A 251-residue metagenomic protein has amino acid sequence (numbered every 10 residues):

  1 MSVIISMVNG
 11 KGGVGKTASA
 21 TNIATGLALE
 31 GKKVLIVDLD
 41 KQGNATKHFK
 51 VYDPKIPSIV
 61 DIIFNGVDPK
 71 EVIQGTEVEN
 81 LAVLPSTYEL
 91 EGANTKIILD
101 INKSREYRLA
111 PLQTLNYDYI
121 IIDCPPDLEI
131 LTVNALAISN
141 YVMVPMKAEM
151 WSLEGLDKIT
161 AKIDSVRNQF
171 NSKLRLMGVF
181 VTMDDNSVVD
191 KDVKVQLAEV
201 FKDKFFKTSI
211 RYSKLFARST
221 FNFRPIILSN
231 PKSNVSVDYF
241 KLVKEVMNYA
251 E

Functional and structural regions predicted by a protein language model:
M1-E251: P-loop NTP-binding core
